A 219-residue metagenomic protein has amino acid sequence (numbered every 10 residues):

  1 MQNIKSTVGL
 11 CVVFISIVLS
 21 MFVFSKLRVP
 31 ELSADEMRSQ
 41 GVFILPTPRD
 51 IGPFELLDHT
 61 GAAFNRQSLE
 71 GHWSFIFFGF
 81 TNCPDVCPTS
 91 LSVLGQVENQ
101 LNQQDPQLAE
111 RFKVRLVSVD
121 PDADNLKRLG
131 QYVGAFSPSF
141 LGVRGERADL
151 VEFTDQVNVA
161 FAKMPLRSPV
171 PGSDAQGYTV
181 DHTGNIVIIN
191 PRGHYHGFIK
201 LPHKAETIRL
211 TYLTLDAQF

Functional and structural regions predicted by a protein language model:
M1-P53, F219: N-terminal targeting signals for export/organelle localization
I51-G52, W73-S74, T183-G184: Short loop/turn microsegments at loop-to-beta-strand junctions
E55-L56, I188: Hydrophobic beta-strand positions
H59-T60, P191: Short, ordered coil/turn segments that flank beta-strands lining enzyme active or ligand-binding pockets
F64-L94: Short active-site neighborhood of thiol/selenol oxidoreductases, capturing the structured segment around
L91-F153: Structural microenvironment flanking redox-active thiols in thiol-disulfide oxidoreductases
G130-T183: Short, internal strand/loop/helix patches that form the active-site neighborhood or redox-interaction surface
P169-F219: Thiol-/selenol-based redox modules, centered on thioredoxin-like and closely related oxidoreductase domains
